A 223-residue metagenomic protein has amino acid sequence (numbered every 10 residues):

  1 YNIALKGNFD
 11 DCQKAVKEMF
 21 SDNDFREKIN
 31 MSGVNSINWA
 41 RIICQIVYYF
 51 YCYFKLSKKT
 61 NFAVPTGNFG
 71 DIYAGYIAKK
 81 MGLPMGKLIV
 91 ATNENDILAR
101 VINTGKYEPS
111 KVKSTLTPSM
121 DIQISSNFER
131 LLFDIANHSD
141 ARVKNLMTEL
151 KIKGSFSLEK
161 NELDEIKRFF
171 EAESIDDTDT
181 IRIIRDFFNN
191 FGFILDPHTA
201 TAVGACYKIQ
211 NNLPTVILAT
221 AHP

Functional and structural regions predicted by a protein language model:
Y1-P223: PLP-dependent amino-acid enzyme catalytic core
